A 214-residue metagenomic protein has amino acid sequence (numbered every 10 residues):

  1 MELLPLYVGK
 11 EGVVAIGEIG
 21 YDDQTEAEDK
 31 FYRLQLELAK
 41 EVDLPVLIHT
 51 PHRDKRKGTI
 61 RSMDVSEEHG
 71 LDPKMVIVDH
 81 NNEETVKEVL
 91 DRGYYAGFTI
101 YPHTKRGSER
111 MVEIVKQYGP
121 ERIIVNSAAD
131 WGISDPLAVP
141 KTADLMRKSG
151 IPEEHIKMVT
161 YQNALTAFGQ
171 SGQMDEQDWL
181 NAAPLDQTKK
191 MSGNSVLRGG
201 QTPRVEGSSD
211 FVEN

Functional and structural regions predicted by a protein language model:
E2-E84: Divalent metal-binding pocket/active-site signature
E18, A39, A96, A128 (+2 more regions): Conserved, mostly hydrophobic/aromatic
E68-D72, Y118-G119, K148-P152: Short helix-capping segments at alpha-helix termini
E84-T85, R110: Short acidic active-site motifs
V86-G93: Short loop/helix-cap segments at secondary-structure boundaries that form the rim of catalytic
F98-S108: Active-site glycine- and acidic-residue-rich loops that bind and position anionic ligands or nucleotide-like cofactors
Y118-P136, I156: Short acidic/histidine-rich active-site segments
P140, D144-N214: Mid-to-C-terminal alpha-helical segments outside catalytic/metal-binding sites
